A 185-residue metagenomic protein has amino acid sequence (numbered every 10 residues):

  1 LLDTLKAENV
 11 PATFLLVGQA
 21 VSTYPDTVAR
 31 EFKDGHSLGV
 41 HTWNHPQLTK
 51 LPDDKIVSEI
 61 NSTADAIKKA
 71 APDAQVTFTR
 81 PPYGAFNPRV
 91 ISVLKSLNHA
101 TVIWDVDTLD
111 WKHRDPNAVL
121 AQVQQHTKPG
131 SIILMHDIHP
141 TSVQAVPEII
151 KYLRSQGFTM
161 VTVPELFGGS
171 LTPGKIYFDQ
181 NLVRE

Functional and structural regions predicted by a protein language model:
L1-V76, G168: Active-site beta->alpha N-cap acidic-glycine motif
D3-A12, V21-S22, T141-E185: C-terminal domain-boundary segment and adjacent tail
E8, D34-G35, L97, P129-G130 (+1 more regions): Structured helix-beta-strand junction loops
A12-L16, S37-T42, T77-P81, A100-D105 (+2 more regions): Structural recognition of the beta-strand scaffold that forms the well-ordered cores of secreted hydrolase catalytic
V17-G18, R80-N87, F167: Short, solvent-exposed turn/loop segments enriched in Gly/Ser/Thr/Pro and often Arg
Y24, P46-A71, Q75, Y83-S131 (+2 more regions): Alpha-helical scaffold elements lining the catalytic groove of polysaccharide deacetylases
V28-E31, D54-I56, N117-V119, G174-Q180: Short low-complexity, flexible loop/linker segments enriched in glycine and/or proline with clustered acidic
